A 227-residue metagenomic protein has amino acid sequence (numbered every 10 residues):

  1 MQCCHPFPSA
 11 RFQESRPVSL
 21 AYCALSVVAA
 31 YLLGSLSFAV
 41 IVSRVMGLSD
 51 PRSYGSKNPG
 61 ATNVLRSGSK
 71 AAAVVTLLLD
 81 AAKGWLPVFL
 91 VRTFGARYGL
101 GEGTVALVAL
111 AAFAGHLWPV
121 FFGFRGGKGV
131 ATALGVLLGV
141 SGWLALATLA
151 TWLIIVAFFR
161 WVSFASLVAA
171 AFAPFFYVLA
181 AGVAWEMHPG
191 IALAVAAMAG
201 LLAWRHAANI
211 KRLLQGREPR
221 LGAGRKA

Functional and structural regions predicted by a protein language model:
C3-C4: Cysteine-centered motifs
F12-L25, V88-L107, L138-A145, L179-L193: Helix-coil boundary and interhelical linker segments in multi-pass alpha-helical membrane proteins
A21-G47: N-terminal signal-anchor transmembrane alpha helix
V40-A72, K211-A227: Cytosolic, membrane-interface loops and tails of multi-pass inner-membrane proteins
L65-S69, V91-G95, G129-F159, A171-A181: Interfacial segments of multi-pass membrane proteins
R66-R92, V108, A147: Multi-pass membrane catalytic core of lipid/isoprenoid biosynthesis enzymes
F122-R125, I154-V168: Membrane-helix interface "capping/anchor" motifs
L146, V162-A170, E186-M198: Loop-to-transmembrane alpha-helix initiation sites
